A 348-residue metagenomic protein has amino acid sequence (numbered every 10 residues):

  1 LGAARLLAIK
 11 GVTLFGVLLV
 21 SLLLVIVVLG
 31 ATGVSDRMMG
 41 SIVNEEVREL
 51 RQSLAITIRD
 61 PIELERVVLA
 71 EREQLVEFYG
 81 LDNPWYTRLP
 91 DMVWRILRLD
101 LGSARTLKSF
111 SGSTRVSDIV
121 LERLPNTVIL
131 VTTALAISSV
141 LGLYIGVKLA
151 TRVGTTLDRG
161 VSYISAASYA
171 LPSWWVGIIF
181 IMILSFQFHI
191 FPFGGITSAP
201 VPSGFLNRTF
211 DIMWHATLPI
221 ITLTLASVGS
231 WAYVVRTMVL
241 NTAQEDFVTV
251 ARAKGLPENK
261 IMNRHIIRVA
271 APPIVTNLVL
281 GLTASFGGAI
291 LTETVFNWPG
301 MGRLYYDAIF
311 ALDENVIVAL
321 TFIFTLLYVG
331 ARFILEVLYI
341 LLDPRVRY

Functional and structural regions predicted by a protein language model:
L1-L19, V25-L29: N-terminal extramembrane/targeting module of integral membrane proteins
A4, L124-P125, I129, T133-L157 (+3 more regions): Alpha-helical transmembrane segments of integral membrane proteins, especially multi-pass inner/plasma-membrane
A4-A8, V12, N83-G102, S117 (+8 more regions): Membrane-interacting alpha-helical segments
A4-A8, V43-V68, Y144-A166, V248 (+2 more regions): Cytoplasmic juxtamembrane interface segments
L14, R123, T127, Y163-A166 (+2 more regions): Residue-level signal for discrete positions within transmembrane alpha-helices of multi-pass small-molecule
L18-Y86, I190-R208: Hydrophobic alpha-helical transmembrane segments of membrane transport/permease proteins and related membrane-embedded
S21-G33, I164-G194, T222-T224, V228: Membrane-water interface segments at the C-terminal ends of transmembrane alpha-helices in multi-pass inner-membrane
E71, V76-L143: An internal, D/E-rich "acidic patch" concept
